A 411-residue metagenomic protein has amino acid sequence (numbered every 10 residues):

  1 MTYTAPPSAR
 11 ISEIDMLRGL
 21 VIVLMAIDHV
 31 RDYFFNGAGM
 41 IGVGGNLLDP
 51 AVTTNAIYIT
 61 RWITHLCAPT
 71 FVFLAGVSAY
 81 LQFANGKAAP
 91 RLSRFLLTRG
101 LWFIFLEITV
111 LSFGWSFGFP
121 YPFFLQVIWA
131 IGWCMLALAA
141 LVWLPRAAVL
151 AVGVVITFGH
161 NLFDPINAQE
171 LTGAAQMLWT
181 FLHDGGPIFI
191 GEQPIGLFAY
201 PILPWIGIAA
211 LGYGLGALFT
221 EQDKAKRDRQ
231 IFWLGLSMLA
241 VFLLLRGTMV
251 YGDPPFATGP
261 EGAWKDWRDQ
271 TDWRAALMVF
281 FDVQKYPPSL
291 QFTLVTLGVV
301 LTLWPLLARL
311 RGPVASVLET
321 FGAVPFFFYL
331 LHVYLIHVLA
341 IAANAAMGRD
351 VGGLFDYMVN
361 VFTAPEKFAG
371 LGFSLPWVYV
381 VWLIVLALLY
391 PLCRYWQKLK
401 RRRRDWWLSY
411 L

Functional and structural regions predicted by a protein language model:
M1-L411: Alpha-helical transmembrane segments and their immediate juxtamembrane cytosolic regions
